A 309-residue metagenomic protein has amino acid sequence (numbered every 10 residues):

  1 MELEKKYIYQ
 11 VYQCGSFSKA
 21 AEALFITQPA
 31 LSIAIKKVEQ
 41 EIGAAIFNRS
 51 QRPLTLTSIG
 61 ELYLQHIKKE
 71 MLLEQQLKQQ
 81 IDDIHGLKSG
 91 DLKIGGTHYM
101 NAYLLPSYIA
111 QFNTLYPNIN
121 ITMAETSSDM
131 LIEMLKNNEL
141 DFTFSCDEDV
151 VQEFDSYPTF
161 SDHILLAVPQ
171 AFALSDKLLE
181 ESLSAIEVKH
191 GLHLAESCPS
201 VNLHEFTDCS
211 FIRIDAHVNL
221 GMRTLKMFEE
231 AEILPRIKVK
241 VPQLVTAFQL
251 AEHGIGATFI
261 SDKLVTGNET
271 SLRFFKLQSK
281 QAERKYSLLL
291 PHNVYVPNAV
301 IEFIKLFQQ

Functional and structural regions predicted by a protein language model:
M1-T27, A34, Y63: N-terminal short secondary-structure element
K5, E41-I42, Y63-H85: Alpha-helical linker/hinge and terminal dimerization helices associated with HTH transcriptional regulators
C14, A23, K36-A45, L115: Residue cluster at the C-terminal edge of the helix-turn-helix DNA-binding motif
E39-S58: A short LG(V/I)-centered, amphipathic sequence patch enriched for acidic residue(s) preceding the LG motif
G90-Q152: Central regulatory/effector-binding core of bacterial HTH transcription factors
S127-L131, K136-L140, C146, A216-S271: Hydrophobic hinge/microswitch elements
L174-D176, E181-A231, P297: Secondary-structure junction motif
K263-N268, R273-Q309: A late-sequence structural motif
